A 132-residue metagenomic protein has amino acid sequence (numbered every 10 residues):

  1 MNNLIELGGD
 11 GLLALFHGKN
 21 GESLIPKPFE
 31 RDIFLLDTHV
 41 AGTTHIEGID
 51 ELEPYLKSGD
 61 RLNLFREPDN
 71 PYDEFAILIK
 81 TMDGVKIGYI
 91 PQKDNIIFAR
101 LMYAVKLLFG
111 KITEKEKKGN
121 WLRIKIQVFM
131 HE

Functional and structural regions predicted by a protein language model:
M1-E132: Conserved active-site motif detector
